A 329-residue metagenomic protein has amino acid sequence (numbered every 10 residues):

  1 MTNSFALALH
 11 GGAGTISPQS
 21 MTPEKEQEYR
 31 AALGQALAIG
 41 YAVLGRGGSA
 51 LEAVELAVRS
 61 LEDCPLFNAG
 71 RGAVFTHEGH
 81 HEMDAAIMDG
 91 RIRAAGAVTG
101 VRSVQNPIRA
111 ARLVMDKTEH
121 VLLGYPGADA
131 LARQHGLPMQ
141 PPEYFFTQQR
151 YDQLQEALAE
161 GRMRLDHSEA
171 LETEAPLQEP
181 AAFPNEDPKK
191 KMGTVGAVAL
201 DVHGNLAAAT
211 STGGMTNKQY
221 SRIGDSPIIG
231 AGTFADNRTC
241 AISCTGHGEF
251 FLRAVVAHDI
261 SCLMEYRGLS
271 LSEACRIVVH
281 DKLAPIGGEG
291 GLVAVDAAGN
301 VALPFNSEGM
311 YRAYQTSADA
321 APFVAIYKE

Functional and structural regions predicted by a protein language model:
M1-E329: Alpha/propeptide regions of enzymes that mature by internal proteolysis
